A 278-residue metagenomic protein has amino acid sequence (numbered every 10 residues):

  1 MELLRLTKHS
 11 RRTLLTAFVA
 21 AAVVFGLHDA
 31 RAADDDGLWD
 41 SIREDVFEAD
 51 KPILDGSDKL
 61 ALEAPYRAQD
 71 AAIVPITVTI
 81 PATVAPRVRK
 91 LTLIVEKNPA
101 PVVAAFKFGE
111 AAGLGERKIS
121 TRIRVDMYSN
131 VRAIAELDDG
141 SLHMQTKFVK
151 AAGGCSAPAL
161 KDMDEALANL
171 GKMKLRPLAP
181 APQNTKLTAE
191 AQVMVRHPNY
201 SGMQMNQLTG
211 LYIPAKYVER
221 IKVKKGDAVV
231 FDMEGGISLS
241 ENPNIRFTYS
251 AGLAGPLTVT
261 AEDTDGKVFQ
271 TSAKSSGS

Functional and structural regions predicted by a protein language model:
E2-V19: N-terminal secretory signal peptides and thylakoid transit peptides that target proteins across membranes
F25-A32: Sec/Tat signal peptide C-region and signal peptidase I cleavage site
E44-I73, E165-T185: N-terminal edge beta-strand
E63, P75-A82, E190-P198, N206-L211: Short edge beta-strand/loop segments characteristic of extracellular beta-sandwich folds
A111-I119, I237-R246: Aromatic sugar-binding surface patches on proteins that engage polysaccharides or sugar-phosphate polymers
D126-N130, T188, G252-P256: Extracellular Ig-like/FN3 beta-sandwich strand-entry sites
L137-M144, E262-T271: Short acidic/polar inter-strand loop motif in beta-rich domains
A152-L175, S278: Low-complexity, Pro/Ser/Thr- and charge-rich linker/hinge segments at domain boundaries
